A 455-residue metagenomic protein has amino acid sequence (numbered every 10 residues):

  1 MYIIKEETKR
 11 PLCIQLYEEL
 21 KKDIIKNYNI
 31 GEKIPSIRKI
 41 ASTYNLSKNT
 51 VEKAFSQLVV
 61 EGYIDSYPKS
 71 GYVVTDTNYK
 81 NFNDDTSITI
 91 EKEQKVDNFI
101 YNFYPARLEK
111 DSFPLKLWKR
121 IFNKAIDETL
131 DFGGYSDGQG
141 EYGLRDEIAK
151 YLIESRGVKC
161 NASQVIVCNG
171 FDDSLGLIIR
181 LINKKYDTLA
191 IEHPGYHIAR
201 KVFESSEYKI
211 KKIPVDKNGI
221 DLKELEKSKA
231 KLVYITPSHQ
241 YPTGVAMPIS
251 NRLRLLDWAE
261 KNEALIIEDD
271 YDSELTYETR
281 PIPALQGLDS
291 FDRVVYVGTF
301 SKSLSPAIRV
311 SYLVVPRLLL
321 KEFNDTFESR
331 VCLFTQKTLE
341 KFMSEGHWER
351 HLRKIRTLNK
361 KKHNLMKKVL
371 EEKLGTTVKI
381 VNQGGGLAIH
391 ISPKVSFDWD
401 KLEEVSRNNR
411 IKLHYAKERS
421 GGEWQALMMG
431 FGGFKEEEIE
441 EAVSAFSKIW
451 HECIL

Functional and structural regions predicted by a protein language model:
M1-N123, L130-G133, D325-L333, K341-M343 (+4 more regions): N-terminal basic, amphipathic alpha-helical segments
Y44, I148, I166, H193 (+11 more regions): A generic "structured core" feature
L108, S238-Y241, K302, F434: Short glycine-rich anion-binding loops that position phosphate/pyrophosphate groups of nucleotides and phosphorylated
N123-D127, A149-I153, Y234, E340 (+1 more regions): Amphipathic, well-packed alpha-helical segments that form the structural scaffold of globular domains
F132-E263, I267, E274-L275, R280-V295 (+2 more regions): Conserved core of the PLP fold type I
V295-E372, K379-V381: PLP-dependent aminotransferase class I/II
E418-G422: AMP-binding (ANL) adenylation modules
